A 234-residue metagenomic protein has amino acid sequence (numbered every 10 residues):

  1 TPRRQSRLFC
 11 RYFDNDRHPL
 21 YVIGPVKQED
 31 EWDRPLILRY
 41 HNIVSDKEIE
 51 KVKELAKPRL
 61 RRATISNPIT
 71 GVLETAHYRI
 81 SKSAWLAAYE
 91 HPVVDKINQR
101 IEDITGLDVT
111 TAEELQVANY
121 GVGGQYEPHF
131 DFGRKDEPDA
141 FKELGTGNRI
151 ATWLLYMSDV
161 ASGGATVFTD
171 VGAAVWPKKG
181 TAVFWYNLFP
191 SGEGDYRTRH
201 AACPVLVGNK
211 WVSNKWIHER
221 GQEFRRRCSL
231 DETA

Functional and structural regions predicted by a protein language model:
T1-F184, L188-A234: Fe(II)/2-oxoglutarate oxygenase catalytic core
